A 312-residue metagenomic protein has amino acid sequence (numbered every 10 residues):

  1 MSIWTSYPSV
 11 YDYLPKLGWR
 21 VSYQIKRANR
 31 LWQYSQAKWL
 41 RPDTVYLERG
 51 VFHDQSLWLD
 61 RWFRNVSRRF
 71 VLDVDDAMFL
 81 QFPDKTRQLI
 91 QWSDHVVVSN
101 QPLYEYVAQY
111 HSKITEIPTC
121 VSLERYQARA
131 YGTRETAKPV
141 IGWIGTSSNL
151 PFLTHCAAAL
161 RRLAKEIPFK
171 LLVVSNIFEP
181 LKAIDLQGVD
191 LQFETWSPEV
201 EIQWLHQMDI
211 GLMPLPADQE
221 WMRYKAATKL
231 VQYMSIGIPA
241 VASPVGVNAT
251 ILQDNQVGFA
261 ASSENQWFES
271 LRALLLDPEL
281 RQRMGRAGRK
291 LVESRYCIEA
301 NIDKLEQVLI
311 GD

Functional and structural regions predicted by a protein language model:
Y34-Q55, V71-D73: Short N-terminal targeting/anchoring amphipathic segment
R61-N65, Q81-D94, A108: A conserved, positively charged/aromatic
L80, E105, V121-K138, D312: Acidic anion/phosphate-binding donor-loop and adjacent secondary structure in glycosyltransferase catalytic cores
L123, R134-H206: Conserved catalytic-core segment of nucleotide-activated headgroup transferases in glycan assembly
M213, Q232-S235, P239-A242: Short hydrophobic beta-strand element within catalytic cores of glycosyltransferases and related nucleotide-activated
R223-Y224, P244-N255, F259-A260: Short acidic/histidine- and often glycine-rich active-site loop of Leloir-type glycosyltransferases that engages
D254-N265, A273-E279: Conserved acidic donor-binding segment of nucleotide-sugar-dependent glycosyltransferases
A273, L280-S294, N301-Q307: A short, well-ordered alpha-helix in the C-terminal region of glycosyltransferases
